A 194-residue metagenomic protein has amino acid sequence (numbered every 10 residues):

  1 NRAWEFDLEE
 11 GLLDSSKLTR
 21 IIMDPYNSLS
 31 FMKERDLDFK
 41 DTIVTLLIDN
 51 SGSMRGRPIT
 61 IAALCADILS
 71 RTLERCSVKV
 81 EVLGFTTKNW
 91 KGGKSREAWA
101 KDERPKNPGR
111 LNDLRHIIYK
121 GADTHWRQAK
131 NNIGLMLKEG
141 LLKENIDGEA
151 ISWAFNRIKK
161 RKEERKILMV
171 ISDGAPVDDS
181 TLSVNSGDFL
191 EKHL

Functional and structural regions predicted by a protein language model:
N1-L194: Acidic, glycine-rich A-domain
